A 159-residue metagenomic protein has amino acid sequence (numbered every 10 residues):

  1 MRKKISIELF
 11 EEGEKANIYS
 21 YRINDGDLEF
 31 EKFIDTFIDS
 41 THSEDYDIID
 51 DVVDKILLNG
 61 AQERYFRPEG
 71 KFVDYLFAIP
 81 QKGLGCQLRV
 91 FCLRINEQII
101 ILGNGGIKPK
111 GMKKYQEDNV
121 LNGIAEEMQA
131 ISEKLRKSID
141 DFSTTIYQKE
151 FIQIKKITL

Functional and structural regions predicted by a protein language model:
M1-Q87, P109-L159: Basic, Lys/Arg-enriched alpha-helical interface segments
Q87-L93: Short acidic loop-to-beta-strand element that houses the catalytic metal-binding Asp/Glu of nuclease active sites
L93-L102: Active-site beta-strand-loop-beta-strand hairpin of nuclease catalytic cores that positions key catalytic residues
N104-I107: Short, histidine-centered active-site or binding-site loop motifs used for metal coordination, general acid-base
